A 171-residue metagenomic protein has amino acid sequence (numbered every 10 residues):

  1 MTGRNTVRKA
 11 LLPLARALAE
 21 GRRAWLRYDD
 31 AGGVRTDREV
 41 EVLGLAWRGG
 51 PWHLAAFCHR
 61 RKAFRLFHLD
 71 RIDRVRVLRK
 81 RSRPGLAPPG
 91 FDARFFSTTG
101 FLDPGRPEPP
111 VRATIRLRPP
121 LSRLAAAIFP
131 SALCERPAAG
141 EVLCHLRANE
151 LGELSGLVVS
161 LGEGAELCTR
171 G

Functional and structural regions predicted by a protein language model:
M1-K9, S122, T169-G171: Proteins with a high burden of low-complexity, intrinsically disordered sequence enriched in S/T/G/P/A and R, requiring
T2-A113: Core beta-strand-centered patch of the WYL/Sm-like small regulatory domain
S97-G171: Polybasic (Lys/Arg-rich)
